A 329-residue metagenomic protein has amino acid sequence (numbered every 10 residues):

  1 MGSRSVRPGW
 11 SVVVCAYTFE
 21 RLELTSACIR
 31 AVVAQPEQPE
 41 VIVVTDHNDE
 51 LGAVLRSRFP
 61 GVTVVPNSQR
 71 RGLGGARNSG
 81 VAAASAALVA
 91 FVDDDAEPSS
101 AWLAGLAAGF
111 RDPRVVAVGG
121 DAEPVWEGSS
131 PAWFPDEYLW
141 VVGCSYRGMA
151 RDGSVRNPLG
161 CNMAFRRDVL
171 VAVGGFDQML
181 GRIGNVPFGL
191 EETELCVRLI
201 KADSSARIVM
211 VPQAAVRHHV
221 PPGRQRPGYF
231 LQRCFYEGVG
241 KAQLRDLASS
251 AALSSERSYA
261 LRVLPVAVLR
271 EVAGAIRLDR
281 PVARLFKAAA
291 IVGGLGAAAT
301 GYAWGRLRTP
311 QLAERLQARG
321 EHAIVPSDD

Functional and structural regions predicted by a protein language model:
R30-P39: Short, acidic, metal-binding catalytic loop of nucleotide-sugar glycosyltransferases
N67-A84: Glycine-rich, basic loop-to-helix element that forms the pyrophosphate-binding segment of sugar-nucleotide handling
G74, Y146-D168, G184-F188: A recurrent flexible, glycine/aromatic-enriched loop bordering the glycosyltransferase active site that acts as
V89: Short aromatic/hydrophobic "clamp" motif used to bind/position activated sugar donors
A101-W133: Conserved donor NDP-sugar-binding/catalytic core segment of glycosyltransferases
G120, D136-V155: Short, flexible, basic/aromatic active-site loop/helix in glycosyltransferases
N162-F165, V169-V173, L180-A214: A short, conserved alpha-helix in the catalytic core of glycosyltransferases
A206-G294, A298: Active-site-adjacent helix/loop segment of glycosyltransferases that harbors family-specific signature motifs
